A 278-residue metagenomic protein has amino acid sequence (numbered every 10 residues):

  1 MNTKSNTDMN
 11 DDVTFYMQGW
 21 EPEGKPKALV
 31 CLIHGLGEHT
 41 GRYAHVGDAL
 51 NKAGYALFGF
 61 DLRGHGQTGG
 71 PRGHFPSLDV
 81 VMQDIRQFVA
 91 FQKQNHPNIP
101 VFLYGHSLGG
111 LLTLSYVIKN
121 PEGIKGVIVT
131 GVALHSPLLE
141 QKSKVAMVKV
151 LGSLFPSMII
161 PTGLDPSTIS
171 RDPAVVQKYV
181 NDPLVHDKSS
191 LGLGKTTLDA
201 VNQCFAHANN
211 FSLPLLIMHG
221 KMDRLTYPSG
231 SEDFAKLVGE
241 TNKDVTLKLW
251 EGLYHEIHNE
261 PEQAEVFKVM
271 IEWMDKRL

Functional and structural regions predicted by a protein language model:
M1-G24: N-terminal cap/lid segment of alpha/beta-hydrolase-fold proteins
G37-T40, G66-P97: Catalytic nucleophile-loop/oxyanion-hole region of alpha/beta-hydrolase and closely related hydrolase-like folds
R42, G47-P71: Conserved alpha/beta-hydrolase
H96-S107: Alpha/beta-hydrolase fold nucleophile elbow
H106-S190: Alpha/beta-hydrolase-fold enzymes
F211, I217-H219, D223: Short beta-strand/loop motif that positions the catalytic acidic residue of the alpha/beta-hydrolase fold
R224-G230: Conserved alpha/beta-hydrolase "acid-adjacent" motif
D244-L278: Catalytic active-site module of serine/aspartate enzymes centered on a nucleophile-bearing elbow/loop
